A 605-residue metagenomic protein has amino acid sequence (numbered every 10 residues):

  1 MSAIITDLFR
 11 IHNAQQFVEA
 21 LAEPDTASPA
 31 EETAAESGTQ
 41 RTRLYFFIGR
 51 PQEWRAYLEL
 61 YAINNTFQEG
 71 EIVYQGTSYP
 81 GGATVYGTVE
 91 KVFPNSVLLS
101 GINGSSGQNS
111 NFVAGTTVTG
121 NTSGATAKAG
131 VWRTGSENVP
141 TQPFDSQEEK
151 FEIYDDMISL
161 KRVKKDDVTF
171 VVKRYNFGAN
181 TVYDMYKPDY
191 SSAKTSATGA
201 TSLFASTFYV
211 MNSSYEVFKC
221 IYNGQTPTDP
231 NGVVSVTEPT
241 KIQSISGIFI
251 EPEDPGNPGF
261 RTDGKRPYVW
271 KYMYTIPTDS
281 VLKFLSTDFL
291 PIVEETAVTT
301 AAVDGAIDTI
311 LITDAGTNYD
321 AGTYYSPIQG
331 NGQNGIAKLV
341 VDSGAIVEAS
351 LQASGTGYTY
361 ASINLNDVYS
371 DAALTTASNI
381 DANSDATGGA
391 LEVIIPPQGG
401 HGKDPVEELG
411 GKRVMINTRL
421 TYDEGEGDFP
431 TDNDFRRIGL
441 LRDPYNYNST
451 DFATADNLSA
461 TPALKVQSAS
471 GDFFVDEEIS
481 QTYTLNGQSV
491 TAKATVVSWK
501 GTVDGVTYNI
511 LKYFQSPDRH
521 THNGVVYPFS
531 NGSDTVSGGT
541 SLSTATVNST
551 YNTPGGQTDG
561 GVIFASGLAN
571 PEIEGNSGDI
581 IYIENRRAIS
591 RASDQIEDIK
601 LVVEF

Functional and structural regions predicted by a protein language model:
M1, R10-Q15, A27-S28, A56-Y57 (+4 more regions): Charged, amphipathic alpha-helical segments
M1-R41, Q52-W54, S136-E137, Q142-V163 (+2 more regions): Short, intrinsically disordered N-terminal pre-domain segments
Q40-R41, L203-S206, N212-Y215, A306 (+1 more regions): Short, well-ordered loop/turn elements at secondary-structure boundaries
T42-F47: Long, polar/Ser/Thr-enriched low-complexity segments that form simple helices or flexible linkers at protein ends
I48-W54, S78, V210-E216, I221-G224 (+2 more regions): Short, flexible beta-strand-to-coil junctions
R50-E53, E137-S202: Acidic, glycine-rich low-complexity segments with interspersed aromatic residues
R55-E137, G259-F605: Conserved, function-critical positions that sit in or immediately flank catalytic and ligand-binding motifs
F204-A297, Q352: Beta-strand-rich solenoidal segments
